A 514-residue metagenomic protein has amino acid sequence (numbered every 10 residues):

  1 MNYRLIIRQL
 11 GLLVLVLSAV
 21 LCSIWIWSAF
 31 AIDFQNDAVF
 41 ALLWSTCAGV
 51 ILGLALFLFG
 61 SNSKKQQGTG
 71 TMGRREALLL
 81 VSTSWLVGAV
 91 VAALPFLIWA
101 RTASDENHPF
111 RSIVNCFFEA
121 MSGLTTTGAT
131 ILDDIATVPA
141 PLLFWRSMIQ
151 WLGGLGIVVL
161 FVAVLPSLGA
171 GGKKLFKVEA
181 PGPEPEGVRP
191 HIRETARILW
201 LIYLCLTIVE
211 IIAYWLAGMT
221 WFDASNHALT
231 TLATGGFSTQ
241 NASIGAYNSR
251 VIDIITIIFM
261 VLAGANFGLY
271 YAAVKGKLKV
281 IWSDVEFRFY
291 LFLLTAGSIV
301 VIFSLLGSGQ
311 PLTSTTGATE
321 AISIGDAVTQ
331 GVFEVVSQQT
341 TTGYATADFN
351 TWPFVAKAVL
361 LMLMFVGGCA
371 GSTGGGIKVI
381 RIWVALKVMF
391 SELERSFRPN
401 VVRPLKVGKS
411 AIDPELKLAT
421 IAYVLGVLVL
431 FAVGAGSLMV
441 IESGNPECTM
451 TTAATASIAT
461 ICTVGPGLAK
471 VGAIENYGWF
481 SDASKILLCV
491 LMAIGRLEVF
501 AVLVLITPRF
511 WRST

Functional and structural regions predicted by a protein language model:
M1-T514: Membrane-proximal intracellular helices of multi-pass ion channels
